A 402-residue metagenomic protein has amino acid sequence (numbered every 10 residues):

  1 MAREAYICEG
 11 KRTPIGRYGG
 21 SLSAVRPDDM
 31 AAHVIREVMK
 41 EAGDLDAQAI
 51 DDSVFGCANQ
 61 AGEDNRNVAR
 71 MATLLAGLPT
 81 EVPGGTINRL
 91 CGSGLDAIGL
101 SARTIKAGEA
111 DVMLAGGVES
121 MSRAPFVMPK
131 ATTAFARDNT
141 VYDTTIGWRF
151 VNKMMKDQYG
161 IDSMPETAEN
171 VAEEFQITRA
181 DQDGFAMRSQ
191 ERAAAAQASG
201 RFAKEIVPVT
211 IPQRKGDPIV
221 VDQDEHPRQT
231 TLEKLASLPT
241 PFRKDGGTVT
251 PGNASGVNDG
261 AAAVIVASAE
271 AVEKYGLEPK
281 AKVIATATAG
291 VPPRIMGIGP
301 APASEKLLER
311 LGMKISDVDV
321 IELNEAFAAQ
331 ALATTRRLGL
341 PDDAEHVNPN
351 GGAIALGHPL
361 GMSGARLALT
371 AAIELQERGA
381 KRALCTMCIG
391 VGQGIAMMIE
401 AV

Functional and structural regions predicted by a protein language model:
M1-A76, P83, T167-R179, S189 (+4 more regions): Conserved active-site "lid/cap" helical segment
M1-V25, I146, L232-I298, P302 (+5 more regions): Condensing-enzyme catalytic core mediating Claisen C-C bond formation in acyl metabolism
R12-T13, A24-H33, D44, D181-K274 (+1 more regions): N-terminal extracellular/periplasmic Venus flytrap/periplasmic-binding protein-like
V25, C57-V112, T145-W148, Q158-M164 (+3 more regions): Conserved catalytic cysteine-centered active-site region of acyl-thioester-dependent Claisen-condensing enzymes
I87-E119, A172-R201, A263-E270, R336 (+2 more regions): Active-site-proximal alpha-helical scaffold in enzymes
V112-N170: Flexible glycine-/small-residue-enriched beta->alpha junction loops that bind anionic phosphate/pyrophosphate groups
E169, Q213, I284-A355: Active-site pocket-lining segment
